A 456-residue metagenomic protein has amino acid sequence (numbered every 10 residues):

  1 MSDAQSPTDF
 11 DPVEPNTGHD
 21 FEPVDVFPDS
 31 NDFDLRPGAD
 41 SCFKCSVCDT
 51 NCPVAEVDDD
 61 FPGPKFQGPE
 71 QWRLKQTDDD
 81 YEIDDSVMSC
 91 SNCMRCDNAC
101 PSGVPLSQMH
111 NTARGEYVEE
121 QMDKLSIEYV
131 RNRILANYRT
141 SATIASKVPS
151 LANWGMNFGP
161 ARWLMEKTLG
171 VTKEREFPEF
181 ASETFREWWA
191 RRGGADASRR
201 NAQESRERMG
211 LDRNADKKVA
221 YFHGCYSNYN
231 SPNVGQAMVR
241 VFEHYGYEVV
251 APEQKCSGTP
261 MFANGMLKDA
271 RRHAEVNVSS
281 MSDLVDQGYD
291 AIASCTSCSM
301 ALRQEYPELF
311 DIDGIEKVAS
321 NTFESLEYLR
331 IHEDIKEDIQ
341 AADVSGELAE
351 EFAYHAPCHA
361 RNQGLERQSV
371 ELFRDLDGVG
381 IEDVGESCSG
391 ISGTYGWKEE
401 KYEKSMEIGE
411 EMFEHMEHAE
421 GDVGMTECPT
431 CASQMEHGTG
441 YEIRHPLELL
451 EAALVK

Functional and structural regions predicted by a protein language model:
S2-N31, V54-D85, G103-R133, Y441-A452: Non-heme iron-sulfur electron-transfer modules
S30, R36, V47-T50: N-terminal structured subdomain of primase-like DNA metabolism proteins
D32-A39, E70-E253, M261-L302, P307-F310: Iron-sulfur-cluster electron-transfer modules
C42-C48, C52, C90-C96, C100 (+5 more regions): Short cysteine clusters
T50-P53, V57, P101-P105, Q363 (+1 more regions): Short functional micro-motifs and their immediate structural scaffolds
T140, I144-K147, L151-W154, L164 (+4 more regions): Hydrophobic/basic alpha-helical segments enriched in Actinobacteria
R206-N214, I335-E347: Short boundary motifs at domain starts and secondary-structure transition points
K218, G224-V318, E324-E327, E351 (+1 more regions): Cofactor-cradling patches in redox/metallo enzymes
